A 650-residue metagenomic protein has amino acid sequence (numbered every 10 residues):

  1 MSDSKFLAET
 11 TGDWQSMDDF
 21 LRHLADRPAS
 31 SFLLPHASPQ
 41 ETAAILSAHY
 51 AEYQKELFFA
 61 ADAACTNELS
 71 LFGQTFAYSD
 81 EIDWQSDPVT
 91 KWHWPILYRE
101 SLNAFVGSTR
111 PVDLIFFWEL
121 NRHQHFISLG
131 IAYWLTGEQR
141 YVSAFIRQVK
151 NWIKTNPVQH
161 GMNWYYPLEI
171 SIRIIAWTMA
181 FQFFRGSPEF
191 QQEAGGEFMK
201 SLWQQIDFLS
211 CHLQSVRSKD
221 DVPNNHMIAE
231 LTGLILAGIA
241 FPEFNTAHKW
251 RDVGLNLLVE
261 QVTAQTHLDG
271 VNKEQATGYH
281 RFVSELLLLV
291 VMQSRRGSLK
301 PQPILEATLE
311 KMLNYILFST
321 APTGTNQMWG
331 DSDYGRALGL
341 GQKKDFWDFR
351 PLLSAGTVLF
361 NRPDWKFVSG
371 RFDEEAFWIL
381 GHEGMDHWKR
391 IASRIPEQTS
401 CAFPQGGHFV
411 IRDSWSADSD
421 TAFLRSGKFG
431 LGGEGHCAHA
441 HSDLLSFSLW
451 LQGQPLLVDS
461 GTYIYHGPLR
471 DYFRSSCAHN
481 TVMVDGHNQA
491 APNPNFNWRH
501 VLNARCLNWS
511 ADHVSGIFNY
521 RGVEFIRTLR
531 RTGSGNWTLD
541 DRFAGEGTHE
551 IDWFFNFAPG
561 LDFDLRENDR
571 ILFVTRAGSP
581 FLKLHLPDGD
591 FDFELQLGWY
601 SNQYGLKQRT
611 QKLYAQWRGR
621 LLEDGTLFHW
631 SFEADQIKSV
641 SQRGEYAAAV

Functional and structural regions predicted by a protein language model:
S2-S108, I115-E119: Extended, charge-enriched "interface" segments that sit outside catalytic cores
L7, S31-Q40, L444-H466, R470-A491: Acidic-aromatic substrate-binding/catalytic surfaces of carbohydrate-active enzymes
A37-S38, A63, T75-A77, Q85-V89 (+10 more regions): Structured loops at beta-to-helix junctions and adjacent beta-edge loops in soluble globular domains
D83-D87, K91, E397-S400, G407 (+2 more regions): Beta-sandwich/jelly-roll carbohydrate-recognition scaffolds of carbohydrate-active enzymes
W94-G107, P111-E310, N314-T325: Aromatic-lined, polymer-binding surfaces characteristic of secreted/periplasmic polysaccharide-degrading enzymes
I115, L120-R122, G406-H408, L444-S446 (+5 more regions): Extracellular structured ligand-interaction cores
S171, A337-D345, V358-F372, F377-W378 (+1 more regions): CBM-like, beta-strand-rich accessory domains located in the C-terminal region of large, secreted polysaccharide-active
V271, Q275-L457, N508-H513: Carbohydrate-active enzyme catalytic cores, enriched for enzymes that act on polyanionic acidic polysaccharides
